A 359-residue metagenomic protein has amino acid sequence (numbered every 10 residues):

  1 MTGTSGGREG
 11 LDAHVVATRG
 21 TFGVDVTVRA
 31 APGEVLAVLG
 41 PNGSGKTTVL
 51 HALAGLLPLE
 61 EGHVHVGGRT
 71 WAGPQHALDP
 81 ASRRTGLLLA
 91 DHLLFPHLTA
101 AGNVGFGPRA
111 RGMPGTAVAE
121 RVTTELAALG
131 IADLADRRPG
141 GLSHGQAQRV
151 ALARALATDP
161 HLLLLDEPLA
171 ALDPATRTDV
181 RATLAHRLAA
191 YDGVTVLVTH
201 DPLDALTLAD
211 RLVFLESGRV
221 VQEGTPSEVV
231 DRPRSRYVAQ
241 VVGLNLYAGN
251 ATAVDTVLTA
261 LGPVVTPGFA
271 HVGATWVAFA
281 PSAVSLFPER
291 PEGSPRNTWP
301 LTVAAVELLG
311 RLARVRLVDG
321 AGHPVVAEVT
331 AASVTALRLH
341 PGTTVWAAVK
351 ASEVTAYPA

Functional and structural regions predicted by a protein language model:
A37, A77-D79, R83-L93, G105 (+1 more regions): ABC nucleotide-binding domain signature
L39-P41: The feature captures the beta-strand-to-loop junction immediately N-terminal to the Walker
T47-L50, V150: ABC ATPase nucleotide-binding domain helices that frame the ATP-binding cleft
A54: Helix-to-loop junction immediately C-terminal to a conserved catalytic motif
H63-R84, M113-P114: ABC ATPase NBD Q-loop/coupling interface
Q75, L89-L98, L169, E307: ABC ATPase nucleotide-binding domain signature
R84-G86, T99-R234: ABC ATPase nucleotide-binding domains
L261-E307, H323, A331-A359: Glycine/charge-rich catalytic "coupling/switch" loops of P-loop NTPases
